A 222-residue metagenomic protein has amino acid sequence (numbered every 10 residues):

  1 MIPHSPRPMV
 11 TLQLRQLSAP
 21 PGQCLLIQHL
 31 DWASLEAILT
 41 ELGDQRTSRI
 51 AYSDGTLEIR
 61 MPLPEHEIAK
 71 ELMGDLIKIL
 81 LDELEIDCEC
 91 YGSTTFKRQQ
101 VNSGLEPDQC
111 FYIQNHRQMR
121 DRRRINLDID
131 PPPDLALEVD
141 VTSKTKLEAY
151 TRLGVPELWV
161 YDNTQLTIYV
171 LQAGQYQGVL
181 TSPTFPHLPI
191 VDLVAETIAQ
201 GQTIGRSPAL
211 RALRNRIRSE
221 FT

Functional and structural regions predicted by a protein language model:
M1-L153, V160-T222: Gly/Pro/Ser/Thr-rich low-complexity, intrinsically disordered segments predominantly at protein N-termini
